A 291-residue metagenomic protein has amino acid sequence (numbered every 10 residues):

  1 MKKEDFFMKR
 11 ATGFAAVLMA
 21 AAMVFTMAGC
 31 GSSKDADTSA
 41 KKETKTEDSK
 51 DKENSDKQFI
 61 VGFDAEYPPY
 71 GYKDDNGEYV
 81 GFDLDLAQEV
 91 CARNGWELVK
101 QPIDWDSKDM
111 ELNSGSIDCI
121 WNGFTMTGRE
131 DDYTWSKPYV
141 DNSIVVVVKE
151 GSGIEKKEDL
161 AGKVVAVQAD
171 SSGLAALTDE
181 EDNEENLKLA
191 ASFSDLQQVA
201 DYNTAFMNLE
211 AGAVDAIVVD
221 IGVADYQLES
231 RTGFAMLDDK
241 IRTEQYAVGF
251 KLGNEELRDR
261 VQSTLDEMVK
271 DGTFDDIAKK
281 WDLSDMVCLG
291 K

Functional and structural regions predicted by a protein language model:
G13-F14, M27-T44: Bacterial lipoprotein signal-peptidase II cleavage site
K45, K50-G123, D271, K280: Extracytoplasmic small-molecule ligand-binding "clamshell" domains of the periplasmic binding protein/Venus flytrap
A65, D141-V148, I221, D225-S263 (+1 more regions): Periplasmic-binding protein-like
A65-P68, Y79-E89, F124, V145-A200 (+1 more regions): Bilobed "Venus flytrap"/periplasmic-binding protein-like clamshell domains and structurally analogous long
L84-D85, V99-M110, S192-M207, E244: Short helix-initiation/N-cap motifs at beta->coil->alpha
L84-R93, I154, E158-D159, K163-S172 (+1 more regions): Extended ligand-binding regions for polar small-molecule ligands
Q88, A92, E97-D159, T232 (+1 more regions): Acidic, polar ligand-binding/catalytic clefts
S107, G123-D132, A176-D179, M207-T243: A ligand-binding cleft/hinge motif common to bilobed small-molecule-binding domains
